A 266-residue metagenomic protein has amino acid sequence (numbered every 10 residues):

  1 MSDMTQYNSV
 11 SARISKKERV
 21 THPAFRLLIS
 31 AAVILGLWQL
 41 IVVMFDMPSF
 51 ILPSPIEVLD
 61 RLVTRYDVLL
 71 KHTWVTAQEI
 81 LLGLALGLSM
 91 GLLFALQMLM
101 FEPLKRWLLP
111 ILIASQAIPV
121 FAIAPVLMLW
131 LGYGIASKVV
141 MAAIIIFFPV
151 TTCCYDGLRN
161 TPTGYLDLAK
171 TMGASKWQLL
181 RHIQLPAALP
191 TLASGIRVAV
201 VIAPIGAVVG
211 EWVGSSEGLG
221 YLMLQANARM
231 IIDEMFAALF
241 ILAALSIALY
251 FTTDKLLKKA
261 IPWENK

Functional and structural regions predicted by a protein language model:
M1-S30, F251-K266: Transmembrane alpha-helical segments of polytopic membrane transport and secretion proteins
A12-R19, M44-L88: Periplasmic/extracellular loop-to-transmembrane helix junction in inner-membrane transport proteins
G83-L112, L129: Transmembrane-helix boundary motif in ABC transporter permease subunits
E102, R159, P190, F236-K266: C-terminal transmembrane helix and the adjacent membrane-cytosol boundary/short C-terminal tail of inner/organellar
I113-P149, D156-G157: Generic hydrophobic transmembrane alpha-helix motif, especially the helices
L129, I205-L242, W263-K266: Glycine-rich helix-loop "coupling/hinge" segments at transmembrane-helix boundaries in multipass transporters
V140, I144, W177-G210, A237 (+1 more regions): Transmembrane alpha-helices
C153-V198, L219, M223: Short cytoplasmic-facing helical segments at TM-TM junctions of multi-pass membrane proteins
